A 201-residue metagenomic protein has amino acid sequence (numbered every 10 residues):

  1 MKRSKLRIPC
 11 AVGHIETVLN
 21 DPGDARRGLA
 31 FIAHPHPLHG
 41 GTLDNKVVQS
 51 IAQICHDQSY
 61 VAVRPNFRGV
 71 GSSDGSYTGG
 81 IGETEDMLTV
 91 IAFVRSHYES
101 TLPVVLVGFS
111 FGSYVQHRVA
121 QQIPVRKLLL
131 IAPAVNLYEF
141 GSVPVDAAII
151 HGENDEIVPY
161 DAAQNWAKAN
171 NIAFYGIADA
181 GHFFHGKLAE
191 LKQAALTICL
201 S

Functional and structural regions predicted by a protein language model:
M1-A25: N-terminal cap/lid segment of alpha/beta-hydrolase-fold proteins
G23-R64: Short, surface-exposed "cap/lid" segments of acyl-processing enzymes
G75, A180-K192: Catalytic histidine-centered segment of alpha/beta-hydrolase-like enzymes
Y77-H97: Alpha/beta-hydrolase active-site loop
G108-Q116: Gly/Ala-rich beta-loop-alpha elbow adjacent to hydrolase catalytic centers
V143, A148-H151, D155: Short beta-strand/loop motif that positions the catalytic acidic residue of the alpha/beta-hydrolase fold
E153-V158, H182: Acidic catalytic loop of the alpha/beta-hydrolase fold
P159-A167, A189: Short alpha-helix in the alpha/beta-hydrolase fold that links the catalytic acid
